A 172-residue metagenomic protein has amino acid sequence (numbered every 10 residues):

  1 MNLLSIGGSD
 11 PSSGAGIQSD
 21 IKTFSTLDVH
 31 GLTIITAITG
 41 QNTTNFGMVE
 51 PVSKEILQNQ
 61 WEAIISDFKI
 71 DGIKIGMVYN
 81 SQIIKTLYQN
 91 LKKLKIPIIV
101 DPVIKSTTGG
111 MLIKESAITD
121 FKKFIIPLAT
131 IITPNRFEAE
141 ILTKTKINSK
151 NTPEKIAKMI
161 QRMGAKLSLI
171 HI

Functional and structural regions predicted by a protein language model:
N2-S5, S25-V100, I104-T107, M111: Conserved N-terminal subdomain of the carbohydrate kinase-like
L3-S25: Glycine/serine-rich anion-binding loops at beta->alpha junctions that coordinate negatively charged ligand groups
G8, D101, N135: Active-site glycine-centered loops adjacent to acidic/histidine catalytic or metal-binding residues that shape
S12-S19, V52-N59, F68, V78-Q82 (+4 more regions): Conserved active-site and cofactor/substrate-binding residues in soluble primary-metabolism enzymes
D20, L87, I172: Aromatic/hydrophobic pocket-lining residues that form π-stacking "cages" and hydrophobic walls in ligand
I21-K22, K85, K123, K158: Alpha-helical segments flanking ligand/cofactor-binding loops in enzyme cores
E115-H171: Conserved phosphate/ATP/ADP-binding segment of small-molecule kinases
